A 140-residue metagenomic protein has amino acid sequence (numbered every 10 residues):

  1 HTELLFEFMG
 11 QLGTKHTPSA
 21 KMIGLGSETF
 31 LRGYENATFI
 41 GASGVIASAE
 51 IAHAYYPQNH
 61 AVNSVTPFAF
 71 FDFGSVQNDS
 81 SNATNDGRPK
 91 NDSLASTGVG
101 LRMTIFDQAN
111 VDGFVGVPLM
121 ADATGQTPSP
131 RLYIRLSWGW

Functional and structural regions predicted by a protein language model:
H1-W140: C-terminal transmembrane beta-barrel domains of outer membrane proteins
